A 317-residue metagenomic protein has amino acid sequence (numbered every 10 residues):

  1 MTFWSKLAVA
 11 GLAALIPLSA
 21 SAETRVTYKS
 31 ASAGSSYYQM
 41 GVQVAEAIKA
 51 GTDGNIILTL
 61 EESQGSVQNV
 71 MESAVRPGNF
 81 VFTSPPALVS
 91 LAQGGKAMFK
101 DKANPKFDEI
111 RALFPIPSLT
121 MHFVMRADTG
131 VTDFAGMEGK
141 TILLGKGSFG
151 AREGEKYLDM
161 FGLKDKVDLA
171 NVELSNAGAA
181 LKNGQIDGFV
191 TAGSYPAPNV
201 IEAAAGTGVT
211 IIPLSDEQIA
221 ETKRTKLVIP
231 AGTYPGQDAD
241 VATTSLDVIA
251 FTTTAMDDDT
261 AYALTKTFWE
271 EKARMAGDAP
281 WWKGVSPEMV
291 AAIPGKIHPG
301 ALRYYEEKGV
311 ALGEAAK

Functional and structural regions predicted by a protein language model:
M1-V9: Bacterial N-terminal signal peptides that target proteins for export
I16-A22: Sec/Tat signal peptide C-region and signal peptidase I cleavage site
E23-L91: N-terminal (or domain-start) structured segment
R25-G51, I56, P115-N183, P287 (+2 more regions): Bilobed "Venus flytrap"/periplasmic-binding protein-like clamshell domains and structurally analogous long
F80-P117: Acidic, polar ligand-binding/catalytic clefts
P85-P86, G94-A97, K102-A103, D165-A255: Pocket-lining segment of extracytoplasmic ligand-binding domains
I116-V131, K226, L246-T260: A bilobed periplasmic-binding-protein/Venus flytrap-type ligand-binding module shared by bacterial periplasmic
V172, N176, K182-N183, G193-G206 (+2 more regions): An extracytoplasmic/periplasmic, membrane-proximal ligand-sensing/linker region
